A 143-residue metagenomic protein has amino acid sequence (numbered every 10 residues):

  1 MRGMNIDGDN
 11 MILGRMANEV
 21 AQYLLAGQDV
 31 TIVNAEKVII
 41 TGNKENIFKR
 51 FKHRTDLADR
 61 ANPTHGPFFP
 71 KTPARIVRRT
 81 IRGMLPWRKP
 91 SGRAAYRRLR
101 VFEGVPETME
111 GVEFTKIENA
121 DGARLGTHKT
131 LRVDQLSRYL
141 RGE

Functional and structural regions predicted by a protein language model:
M1-E143: Ribosome-associated RNA-binding proteins
